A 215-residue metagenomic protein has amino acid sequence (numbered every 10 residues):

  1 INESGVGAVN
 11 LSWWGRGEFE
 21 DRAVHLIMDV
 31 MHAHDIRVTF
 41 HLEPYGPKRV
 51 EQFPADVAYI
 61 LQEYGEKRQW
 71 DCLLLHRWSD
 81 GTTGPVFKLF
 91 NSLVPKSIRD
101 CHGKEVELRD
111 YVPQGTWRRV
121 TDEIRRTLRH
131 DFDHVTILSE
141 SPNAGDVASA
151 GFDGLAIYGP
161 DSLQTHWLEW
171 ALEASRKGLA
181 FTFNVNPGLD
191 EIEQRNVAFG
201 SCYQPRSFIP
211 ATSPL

Functional and structural regions predicted by a protein language model:
N2-L215: Glycan-processing catalytic domains of CAZymes
